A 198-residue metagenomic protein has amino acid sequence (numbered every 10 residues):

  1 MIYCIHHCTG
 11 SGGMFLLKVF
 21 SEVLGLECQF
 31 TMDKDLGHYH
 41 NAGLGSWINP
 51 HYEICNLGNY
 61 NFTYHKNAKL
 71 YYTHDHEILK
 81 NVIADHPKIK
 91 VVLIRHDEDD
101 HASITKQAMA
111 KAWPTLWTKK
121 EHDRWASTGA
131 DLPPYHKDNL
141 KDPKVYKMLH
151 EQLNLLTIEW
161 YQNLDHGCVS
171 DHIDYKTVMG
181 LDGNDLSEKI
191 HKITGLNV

Functional and structural regions predicted by a protein language model:
M1-W113: PAPS-dependent sulfotransferase catalytic domain
E27, L196-N197: Short coil/loop linkers at secondary-structure junctions
D75-D171, Y175-L196: PAPS-dependent sulfotransferase catalytic domain
